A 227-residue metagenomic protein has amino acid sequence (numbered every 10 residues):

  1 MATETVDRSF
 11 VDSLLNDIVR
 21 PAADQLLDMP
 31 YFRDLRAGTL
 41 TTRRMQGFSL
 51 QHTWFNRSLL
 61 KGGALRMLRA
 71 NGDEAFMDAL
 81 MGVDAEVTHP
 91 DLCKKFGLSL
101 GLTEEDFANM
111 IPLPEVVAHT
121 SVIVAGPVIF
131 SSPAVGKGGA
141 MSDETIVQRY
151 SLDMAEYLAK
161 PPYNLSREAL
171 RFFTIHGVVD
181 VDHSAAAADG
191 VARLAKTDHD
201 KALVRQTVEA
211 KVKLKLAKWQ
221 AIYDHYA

Functional and structural regions predicted by a protein language model:
A2-A227: Non-heme di-metal
